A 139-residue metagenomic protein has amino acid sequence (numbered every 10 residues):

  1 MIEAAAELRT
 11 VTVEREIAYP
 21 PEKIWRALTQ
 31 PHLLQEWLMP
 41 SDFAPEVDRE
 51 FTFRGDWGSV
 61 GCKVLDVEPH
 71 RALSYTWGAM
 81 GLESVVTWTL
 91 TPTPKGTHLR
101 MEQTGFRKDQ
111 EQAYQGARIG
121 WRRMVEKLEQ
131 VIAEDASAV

Functional and structural regions predicted by a protein language model:
M1-D42: Hydrophobic ligand-binding cavity/cleft-lining segments
A5-R9, D56, M80-L82, A113: A generic structural micro-feature
I24, L34, F51, V64 (+4 more regions): Hydrophobic pocket/interface hotspot
T29-Q30, M39, P69, E126 (+1 more regions): Residues at helix-coil transition
M39-F43, T52-R100, T104-R107: Hydrophobic-ligand binding "helix-grip"
G105-V139: A conserved amphipathic terminal alpha-helix motif
